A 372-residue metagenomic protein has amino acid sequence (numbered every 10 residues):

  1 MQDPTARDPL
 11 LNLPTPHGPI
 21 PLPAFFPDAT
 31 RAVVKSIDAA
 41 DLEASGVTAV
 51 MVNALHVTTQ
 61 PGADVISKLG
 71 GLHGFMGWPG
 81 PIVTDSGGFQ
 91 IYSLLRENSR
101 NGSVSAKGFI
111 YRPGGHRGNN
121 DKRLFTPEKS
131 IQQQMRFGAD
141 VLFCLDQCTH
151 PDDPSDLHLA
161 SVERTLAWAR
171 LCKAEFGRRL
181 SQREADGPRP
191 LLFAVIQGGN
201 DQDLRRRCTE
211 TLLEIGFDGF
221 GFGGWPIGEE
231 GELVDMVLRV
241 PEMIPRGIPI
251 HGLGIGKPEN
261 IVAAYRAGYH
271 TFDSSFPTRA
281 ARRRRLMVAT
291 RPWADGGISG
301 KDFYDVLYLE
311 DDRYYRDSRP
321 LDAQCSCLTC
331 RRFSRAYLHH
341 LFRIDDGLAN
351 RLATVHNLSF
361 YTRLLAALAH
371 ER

Functional and structural regions predicted by a protein language model:
M1-A185, D312-Y315: Non-catalytic, usually N-terminal nucleic-acid engagement modules in DNA/RNA processing proteins
M1-A29, V33-S36, D146-D152, D322-R372: C-terminal extensions of enzymes
F75, E175, V195, M243 (+3 more regions): Residues that form generic nucleotide/phosphate-binding pockets
K129, Q133, A160, R164-L171 (+4 more regions): A non-catalytic, amphipathic alpha-helix used as a structural packing/dimerization or gating element in enzyme scaffolds
H150-P154, L159, G219-W225, G347-N350: Glycine- and acidic
E163-L166, E175, R179-R183, L191-L321: Glycine-rich phosphate/ribose-binding loops and adjacent secondary-structure elements that form binding surfaces
R170, A174-G177, P245, R343 (+2 more regions): Generic secondary-structure signature for well-ordered alpha-helical cores
